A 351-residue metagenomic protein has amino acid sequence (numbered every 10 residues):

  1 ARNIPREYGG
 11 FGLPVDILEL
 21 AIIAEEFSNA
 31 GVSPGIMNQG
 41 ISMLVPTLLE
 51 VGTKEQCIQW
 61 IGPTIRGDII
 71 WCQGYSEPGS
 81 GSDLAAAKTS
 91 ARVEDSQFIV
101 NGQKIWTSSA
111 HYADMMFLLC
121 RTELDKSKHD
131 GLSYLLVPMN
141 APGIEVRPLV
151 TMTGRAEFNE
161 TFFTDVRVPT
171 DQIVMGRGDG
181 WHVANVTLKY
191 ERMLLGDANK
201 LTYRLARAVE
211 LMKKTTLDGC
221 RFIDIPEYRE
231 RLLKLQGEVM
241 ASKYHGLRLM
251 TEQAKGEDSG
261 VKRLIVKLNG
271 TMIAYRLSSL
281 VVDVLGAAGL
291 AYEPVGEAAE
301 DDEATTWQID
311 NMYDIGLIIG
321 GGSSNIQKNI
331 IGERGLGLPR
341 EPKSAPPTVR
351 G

Functional and structural regions predicted by a protein language model:
A1-I58, G62-D68, S109-M115, V239 (+5 more regions): Internal helix-loop-helix
I22-I23, G178-E191, L195-A198, L285-G351: Glycine-rich phosphate/cofactor-binding loops in nucleotide/flavin-utilizing enzymes
G67-Y75, L119: A short, Trp-centered hydrophobic/proline-enriched beta-strand micro-motif
T89-R92: A structural signal for short hydrophobic beta-strand segments in well-ordered beta-sheet cores
Q97, N101-R147: A short core secondary-structure module
I105-A110, M152-T153, G316-S323: Glycine-rich phosphate/pyrophosphate-binding beta-alpha loops
I144-S242, L317, G351: Glycine-rich beta->alpha junctions and the first turn(s) of the following alpha-helix
L217, F222-P226, M240-A299: C-terminal helix-coil-helix/basic helical segment that borders enzyme active sites and/or dimer interfaces and provides
